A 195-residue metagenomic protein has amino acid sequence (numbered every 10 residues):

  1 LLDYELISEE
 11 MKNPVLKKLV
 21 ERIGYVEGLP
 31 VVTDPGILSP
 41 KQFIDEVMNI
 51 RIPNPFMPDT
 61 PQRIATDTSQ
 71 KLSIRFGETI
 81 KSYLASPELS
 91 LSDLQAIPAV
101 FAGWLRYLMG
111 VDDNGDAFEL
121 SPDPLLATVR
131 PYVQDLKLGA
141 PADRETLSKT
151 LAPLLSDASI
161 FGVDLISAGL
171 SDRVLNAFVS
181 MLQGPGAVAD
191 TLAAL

Functional and structural regions predicted by a protein language model:
L1-L195: Non-transmembrane, aqueous-exposed alpha-helical and coiled segments at domain scale
